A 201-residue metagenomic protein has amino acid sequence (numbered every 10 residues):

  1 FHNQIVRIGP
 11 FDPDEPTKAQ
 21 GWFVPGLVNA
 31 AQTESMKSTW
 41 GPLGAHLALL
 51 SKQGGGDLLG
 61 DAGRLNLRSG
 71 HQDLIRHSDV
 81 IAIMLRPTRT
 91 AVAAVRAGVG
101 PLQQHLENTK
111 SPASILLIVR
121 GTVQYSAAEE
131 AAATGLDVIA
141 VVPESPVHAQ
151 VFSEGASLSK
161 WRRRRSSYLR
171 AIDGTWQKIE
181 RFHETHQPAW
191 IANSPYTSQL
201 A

Functional and structural regions predicted by a protein language model:
F1-S51, S153: P-loop/Walker-type NTP enzyme "switch/lid" segment
T39-P42, A91-A94, R164-A171: Helical mechanochemical/support elements of P-loop NTPase systems and associated helical scaffolds
P42-P143, Q150: Conserved catalytic-core segment of NTP-binding enzymes
Q104-A201: C-terminal lobe/tail of nucleotide-utilizing enzymes
